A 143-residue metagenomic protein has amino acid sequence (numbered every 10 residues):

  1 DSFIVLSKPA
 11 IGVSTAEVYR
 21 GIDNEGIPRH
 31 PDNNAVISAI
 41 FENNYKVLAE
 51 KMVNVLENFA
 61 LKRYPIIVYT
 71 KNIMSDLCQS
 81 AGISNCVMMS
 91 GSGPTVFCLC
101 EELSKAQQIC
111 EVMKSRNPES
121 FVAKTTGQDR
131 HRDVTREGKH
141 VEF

Functional and structural regions predicted by a protein language model:
D1-C86, E101-S104, C110-K114, V122-F143: Conserved, helical-rich catalytic subdomain that frames metal- and/or nucleotide-binding sites in enzyme alpha/beta
M89-P94: Glycine-rich beta-strand-to-loop/alpha-helix junction loops that act as flexible
T95, K105: Conserved Rossmann-like nucleotide-cofactor binding loop
F97-L99: Short hydrophobic/aromatic beta-strand micro-patches that form the beta-sheet surface supporting nucleotide- or nucleic
N117: Short glycine-rich hinge loops at helix-strand junctions in the catalytic core of two-component histidine kinases
